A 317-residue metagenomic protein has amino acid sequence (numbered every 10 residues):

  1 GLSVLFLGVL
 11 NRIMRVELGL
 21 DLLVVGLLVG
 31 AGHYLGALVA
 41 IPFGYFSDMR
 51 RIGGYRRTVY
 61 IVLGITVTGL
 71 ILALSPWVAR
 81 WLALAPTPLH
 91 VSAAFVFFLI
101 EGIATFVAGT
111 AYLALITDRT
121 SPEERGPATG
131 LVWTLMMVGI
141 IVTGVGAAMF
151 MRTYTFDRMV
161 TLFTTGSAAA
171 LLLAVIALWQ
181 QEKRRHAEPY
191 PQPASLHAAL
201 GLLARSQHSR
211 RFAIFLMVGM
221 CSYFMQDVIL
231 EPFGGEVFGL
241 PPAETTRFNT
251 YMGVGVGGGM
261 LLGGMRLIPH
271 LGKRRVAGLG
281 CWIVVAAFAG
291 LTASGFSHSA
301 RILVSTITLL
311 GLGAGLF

Functional and structural regions predicted by a protein language model:
G1-E17, L99, A204-Q226: Pair of pore-lining "gating" transmembrane helices in MFS-fold secondary transporters
G8-V24, V228-T246: Short amphipathic helix-loop junctions that connect adjacent transmembrane helices in Major Facilitator Superfamily/SLC
G32-A37, G126-M151: Glycine-rich segments within core transmembrane alpha-helices of 12-TM secondary carriers
L38-G54, M151, G259-R275: Helix-to-loop junctions at the C-terminal end of transmembrane segments in multipass secondary transporters
I61-P88, W282-H298: C-terminal ends and interior cores of transmembrane alpha-helices in multi-pass membrane transporters/permeases
L63, R158-A177: Symmetry-related core transmembrane helices of the 12-TM Major Facilitator Superfamily/SLC fold
R184-A213, V237: Juxtamembrane intracellular "pre-TM" segments in multi-pass secondary transporters
R274-F317: C-terminal transmembrane helical hairpin of 12-TM major facilitator-type secondary transporters
